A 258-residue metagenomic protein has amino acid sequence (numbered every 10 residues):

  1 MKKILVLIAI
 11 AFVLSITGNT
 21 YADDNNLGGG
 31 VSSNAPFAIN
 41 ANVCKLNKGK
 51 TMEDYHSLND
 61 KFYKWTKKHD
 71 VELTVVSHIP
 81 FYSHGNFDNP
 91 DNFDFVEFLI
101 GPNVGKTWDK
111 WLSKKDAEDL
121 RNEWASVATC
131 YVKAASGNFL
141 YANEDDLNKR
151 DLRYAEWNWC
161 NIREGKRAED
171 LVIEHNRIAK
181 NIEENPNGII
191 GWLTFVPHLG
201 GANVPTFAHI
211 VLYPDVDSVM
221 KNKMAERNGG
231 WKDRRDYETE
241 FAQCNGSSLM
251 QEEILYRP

Functional and structural regions predicted by a protein language model:
M1-I4: Positively charged n-region of N-terminal signal peptides that target proteins for export
L7-S15: Bacterial N-terminal signal peptides
Y21-P258: Short S/T/G/P-rich N-terminal loop/turn motif that feeds into the first structured element of a domain
